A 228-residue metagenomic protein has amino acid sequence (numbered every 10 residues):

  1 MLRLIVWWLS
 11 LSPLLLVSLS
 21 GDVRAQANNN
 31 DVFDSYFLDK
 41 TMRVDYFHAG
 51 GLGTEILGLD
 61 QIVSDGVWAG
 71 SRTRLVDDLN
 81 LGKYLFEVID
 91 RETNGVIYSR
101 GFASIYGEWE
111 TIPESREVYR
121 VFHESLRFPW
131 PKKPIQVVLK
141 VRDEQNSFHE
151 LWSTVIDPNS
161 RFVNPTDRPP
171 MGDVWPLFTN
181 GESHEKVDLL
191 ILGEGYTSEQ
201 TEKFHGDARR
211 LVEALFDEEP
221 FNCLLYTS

Functional and structural regions predicted by a protein language model:
W7-S18: Bacterial N-terminal signal peptides
G21-A27: Boundary at the C-terminal end of the N-terminal hydrophobic targeting segment
K40-V76: Short amphipathic, basic-aromatic surface patches that mediate peripheral association with negatively charged
V76-Y84: Short coil-to-beta strand junction motifs in C2/discoidin
I105-E124: Aromatic sugar-binding surface patches on proteins that engage polysaccharides or sugar-phosphate polymers
V118-S183: Extended acidic/polar, glycine-enriched regions that form or flank non-catalytic beta-rich accessory modules
S183-Q200: Acidic/histidine-rich, surface-exposed loop or edge segments in extracytoplasmic proteins
Y226-T227: Conserved small/polar residues in nucleotide/adenosyl-binding loops
